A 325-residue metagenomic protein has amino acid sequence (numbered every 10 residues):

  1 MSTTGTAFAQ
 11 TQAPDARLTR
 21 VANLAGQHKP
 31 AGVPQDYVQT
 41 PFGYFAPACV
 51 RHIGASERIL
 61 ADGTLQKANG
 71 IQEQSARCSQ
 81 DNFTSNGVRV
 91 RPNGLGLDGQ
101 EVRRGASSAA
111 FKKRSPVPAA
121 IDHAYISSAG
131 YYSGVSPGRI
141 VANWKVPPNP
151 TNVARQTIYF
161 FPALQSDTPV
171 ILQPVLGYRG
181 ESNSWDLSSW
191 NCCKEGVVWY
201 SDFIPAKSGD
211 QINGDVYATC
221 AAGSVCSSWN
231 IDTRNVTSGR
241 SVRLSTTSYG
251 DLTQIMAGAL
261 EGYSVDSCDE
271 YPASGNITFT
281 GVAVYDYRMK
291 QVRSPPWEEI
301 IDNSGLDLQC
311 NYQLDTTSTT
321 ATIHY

Functional and structural regions predicted by a protein language model:
S2-T6: C-terminal segment of classical bacterial N-terminal signal peptides
F8-Y325: Exposed, interaction-prone regions of secreted/extracellular proteins
